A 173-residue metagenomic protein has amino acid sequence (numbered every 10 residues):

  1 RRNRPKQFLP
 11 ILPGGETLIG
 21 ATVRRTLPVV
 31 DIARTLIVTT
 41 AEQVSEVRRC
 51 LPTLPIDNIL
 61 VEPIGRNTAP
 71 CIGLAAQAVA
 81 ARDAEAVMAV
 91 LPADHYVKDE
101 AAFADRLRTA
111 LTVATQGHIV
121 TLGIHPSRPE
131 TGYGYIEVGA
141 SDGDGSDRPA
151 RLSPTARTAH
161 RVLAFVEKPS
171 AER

Functional and structural regions predicted by a protein language model:
R2, P10-P92, K98-A101, R108 (+2 more regions): Conserved N-terminal catalytic core of the sugar/cofactor nucleotidyltransferase
F8, I59, I119-T121: Conserved beta-strand scaffold positions in the cores of enzyme catalytic domains, especially in NTP/NDP-utilizing
E100-R173: Conserved core of the sugar-phosphate nucleotidyltransferase
